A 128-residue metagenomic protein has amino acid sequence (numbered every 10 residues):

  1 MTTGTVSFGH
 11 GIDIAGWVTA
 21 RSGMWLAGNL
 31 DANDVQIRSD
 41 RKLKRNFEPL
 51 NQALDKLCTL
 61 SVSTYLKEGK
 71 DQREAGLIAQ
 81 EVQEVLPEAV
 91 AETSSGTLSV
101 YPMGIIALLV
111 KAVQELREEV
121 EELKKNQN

Functional and structural regions predicted by a protein language model:
G16-I105, L116-Q127: C-terminal intramolecular chaperone/autoprocessing and neck/assembly modules of extracellular spikes and adhesins
I106-V110: An amphipathic alpha-helical micro-motif enriched in hydrophobic residues with embedded/adjacent acidic residues
